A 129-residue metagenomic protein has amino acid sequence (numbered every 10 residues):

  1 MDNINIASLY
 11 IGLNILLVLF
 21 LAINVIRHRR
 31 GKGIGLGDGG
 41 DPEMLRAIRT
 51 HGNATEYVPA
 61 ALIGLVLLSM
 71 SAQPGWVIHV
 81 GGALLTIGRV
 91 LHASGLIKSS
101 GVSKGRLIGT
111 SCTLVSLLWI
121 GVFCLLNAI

Functional and structural regions predicted by a protein language model:
M1-N5, E43, A47-T50, S69 (+3 more regions): Juxtamembrane loop-transmembrane helix junctions in multi-pass integral membrane proteins, especially the extracellular
D2-K32: N-terminal signal-anchor transmembrane alpha helix
A7-N14, I78-L85, G109, T113-S116: Hydrophobic alpha-helical transmembrane segments of polytopic
I23-R49: Cytosolic, membrane-interface loops and tails of multi-pass inner-membrane proteins
N53-L65, L117: Core segments of transmembrane alpha-helices that mediate helix-helix packing or line hydrophobic substrate/ligand
G64-I87: Short alpha-helical packing/oligomerization segments
L91-S116: Interfacial loop-to-transmembrane junctions
G121-I129: Juxtamembrane boundary at the C-terminal end of a transmembrane helix
